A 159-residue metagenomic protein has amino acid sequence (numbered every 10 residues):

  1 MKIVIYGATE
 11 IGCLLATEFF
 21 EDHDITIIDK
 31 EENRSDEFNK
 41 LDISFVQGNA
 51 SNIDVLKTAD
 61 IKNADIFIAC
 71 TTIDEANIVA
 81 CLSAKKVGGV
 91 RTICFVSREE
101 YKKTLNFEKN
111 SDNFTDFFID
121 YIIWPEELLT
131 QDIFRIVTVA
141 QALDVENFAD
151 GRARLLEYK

Functional and structural regions predicted by a protein language model:
M1-K159: Cytosolic regulatory regions of ion transport systems
